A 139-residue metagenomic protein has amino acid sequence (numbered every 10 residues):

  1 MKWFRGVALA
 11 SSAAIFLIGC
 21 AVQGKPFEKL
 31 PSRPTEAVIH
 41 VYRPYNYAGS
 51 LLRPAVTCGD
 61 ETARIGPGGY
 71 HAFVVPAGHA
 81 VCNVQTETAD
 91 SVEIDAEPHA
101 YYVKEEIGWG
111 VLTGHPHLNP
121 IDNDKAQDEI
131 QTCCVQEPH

Functional and structural regions predicted by a protein language model:
M1-C20: Sec-dependent bacterial lipoprotein signal peptides
C20-H139: Short loop/turn and low-complexity linker motifs enriched in small/turn-promoting residues
